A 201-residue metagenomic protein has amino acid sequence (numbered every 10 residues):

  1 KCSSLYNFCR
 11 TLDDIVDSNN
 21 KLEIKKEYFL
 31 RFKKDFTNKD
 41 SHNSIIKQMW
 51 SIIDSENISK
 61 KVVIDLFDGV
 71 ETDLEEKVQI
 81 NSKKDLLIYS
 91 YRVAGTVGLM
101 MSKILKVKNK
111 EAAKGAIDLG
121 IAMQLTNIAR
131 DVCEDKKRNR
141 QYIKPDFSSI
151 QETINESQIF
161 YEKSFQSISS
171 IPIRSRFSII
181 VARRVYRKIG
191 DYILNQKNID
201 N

Functional and structural regions predicted by a protein language model:
K1-M123, A129-N201: Catalytic cores of Mg2+-dependent Asp-rich isoprenoid enzymes
